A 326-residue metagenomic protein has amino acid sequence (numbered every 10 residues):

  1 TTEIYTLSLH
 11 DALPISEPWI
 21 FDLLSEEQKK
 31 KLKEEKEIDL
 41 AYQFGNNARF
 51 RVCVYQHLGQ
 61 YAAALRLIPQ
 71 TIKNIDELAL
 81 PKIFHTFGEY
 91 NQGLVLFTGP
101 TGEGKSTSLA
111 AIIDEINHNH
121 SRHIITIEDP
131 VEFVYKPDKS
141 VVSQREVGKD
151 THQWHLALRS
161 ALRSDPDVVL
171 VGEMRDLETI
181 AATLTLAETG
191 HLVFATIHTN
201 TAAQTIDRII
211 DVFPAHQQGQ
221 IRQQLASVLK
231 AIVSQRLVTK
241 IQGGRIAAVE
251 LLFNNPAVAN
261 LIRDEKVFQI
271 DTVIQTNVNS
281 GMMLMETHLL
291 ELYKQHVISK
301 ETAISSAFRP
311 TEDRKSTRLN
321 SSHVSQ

Functional and structural regions predicted by a protein language model:
T1-E3, S322: Short, well-ordered junction/capping motifs at the entry into regular secondary structure
T6-R318: Short, flexible helix-loop junctions that flank or precede catalytic/ligand sites
L319-Q326: Short "domain-exit" segments at the C-terminal end of structured domains
